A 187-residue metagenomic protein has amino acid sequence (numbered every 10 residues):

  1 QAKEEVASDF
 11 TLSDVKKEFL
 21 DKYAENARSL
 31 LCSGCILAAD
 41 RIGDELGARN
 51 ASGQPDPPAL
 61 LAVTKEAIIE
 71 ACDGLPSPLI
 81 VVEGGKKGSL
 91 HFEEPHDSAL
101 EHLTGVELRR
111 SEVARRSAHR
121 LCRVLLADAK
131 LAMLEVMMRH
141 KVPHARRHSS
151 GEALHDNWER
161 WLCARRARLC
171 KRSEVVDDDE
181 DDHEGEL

Functional and structural regions predicted by a protein language model:
K3-L187: Extracellular/luminal segments of secreted precursors and ectodomains of membrane proteins
